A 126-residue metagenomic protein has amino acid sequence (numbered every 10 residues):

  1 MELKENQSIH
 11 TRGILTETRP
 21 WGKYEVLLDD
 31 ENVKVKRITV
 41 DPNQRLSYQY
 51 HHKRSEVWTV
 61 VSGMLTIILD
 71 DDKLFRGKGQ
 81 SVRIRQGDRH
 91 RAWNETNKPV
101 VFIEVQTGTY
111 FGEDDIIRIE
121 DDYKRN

Functional and structural regions predicted by a protein language model:
E2-T18, R91, E95-N126: Double-stranded beta-helix
G13-Y50, R54: A short glycine-rich, His/Asp/Glu-containing loop-to-beta-strand
D41, K53, V60, R85-G87 (+1 more regions): A short, compositionally biased micro-patch
Q44, K53-R54, D72, D88-R89 (+1 more regions): A generic "binding-loop/recognition-motif" signal
K53-T66, D70-D71: Glycine- and acidic-residue-biased ligand/ion/polar-headgroup-sensing regions
D71-R89: Short acidic-glycine-tyrosine-enriched beta hairpin
